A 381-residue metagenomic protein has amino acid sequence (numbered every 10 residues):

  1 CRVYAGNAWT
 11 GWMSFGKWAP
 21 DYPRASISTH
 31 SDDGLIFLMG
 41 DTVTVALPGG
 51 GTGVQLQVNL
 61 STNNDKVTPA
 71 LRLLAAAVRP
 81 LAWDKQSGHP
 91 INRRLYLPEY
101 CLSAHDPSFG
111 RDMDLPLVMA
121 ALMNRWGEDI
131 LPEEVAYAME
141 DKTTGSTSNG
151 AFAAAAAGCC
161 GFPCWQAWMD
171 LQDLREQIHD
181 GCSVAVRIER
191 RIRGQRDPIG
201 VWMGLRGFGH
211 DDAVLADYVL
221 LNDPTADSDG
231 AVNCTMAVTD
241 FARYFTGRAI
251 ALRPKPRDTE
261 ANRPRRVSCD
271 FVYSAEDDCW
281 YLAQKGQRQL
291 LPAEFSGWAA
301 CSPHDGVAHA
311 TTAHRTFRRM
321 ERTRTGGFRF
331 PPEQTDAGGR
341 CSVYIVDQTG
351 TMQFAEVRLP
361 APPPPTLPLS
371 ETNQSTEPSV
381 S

Functional and structural regions predicted by a protein language model:
C1-A77: Non-cytosolic beta-sandwich-type ligand-binding/adhesion modules
W18-A19, G49-N64, L74-H89, G209-S274: Noncatalytic regulatory segments and standalone regulatory/sensor domains
L47-G50, P332-G339: Surface-exposed, short loops/turns at beta-strand junctions within beta-sandwich domains
G53, N59-G145, G209, V214-L215: Active-site-adjacent structural segments surrounding the nucleophilic cysteine of cysteine proteases and isopeptidases
Q57-N59, S342-V346: Extracellular recognition modules
D129, E134-D258: Conserved active-site-adjacent core of cysteine acyl-enzyme catalytic domains
D258-R288, P365, E371, P378-V380: Short, compositionally biased P/S/T/A/G/V-rich stretches that sit at domain boundaries
M352-A361: Edge beta-strands of extracellular beta-sandwich domains
